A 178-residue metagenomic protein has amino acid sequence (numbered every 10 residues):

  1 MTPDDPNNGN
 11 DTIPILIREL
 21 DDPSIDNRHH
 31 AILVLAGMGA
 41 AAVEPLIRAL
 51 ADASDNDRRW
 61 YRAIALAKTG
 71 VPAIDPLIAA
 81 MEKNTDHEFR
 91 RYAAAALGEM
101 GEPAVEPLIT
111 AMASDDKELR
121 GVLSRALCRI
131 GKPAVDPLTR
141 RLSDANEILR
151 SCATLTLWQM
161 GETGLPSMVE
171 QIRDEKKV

Functional and structural regions predicted by a protein language model:
M1-N10, R18, I25-A40, R48 (+8 more regions): Structural detector for internal amphipathic alpha-helices that build alpha-solenoid repeat scaffolds
L20, L50, M81, M112 (+2 more regions): A conserved position within tetratricopeptide repeats
P45: Short glycine/proline-centered loop/turn elements that form peptide/ligand docking sites
D136: Glycine-centered loop/turn positions within well-structured domains that cap or flank conserved ligand/cofactor-binding
P166-V178: Terminal, low-structured helical/coil segments at or just beyond the last alpha-helical repeat
